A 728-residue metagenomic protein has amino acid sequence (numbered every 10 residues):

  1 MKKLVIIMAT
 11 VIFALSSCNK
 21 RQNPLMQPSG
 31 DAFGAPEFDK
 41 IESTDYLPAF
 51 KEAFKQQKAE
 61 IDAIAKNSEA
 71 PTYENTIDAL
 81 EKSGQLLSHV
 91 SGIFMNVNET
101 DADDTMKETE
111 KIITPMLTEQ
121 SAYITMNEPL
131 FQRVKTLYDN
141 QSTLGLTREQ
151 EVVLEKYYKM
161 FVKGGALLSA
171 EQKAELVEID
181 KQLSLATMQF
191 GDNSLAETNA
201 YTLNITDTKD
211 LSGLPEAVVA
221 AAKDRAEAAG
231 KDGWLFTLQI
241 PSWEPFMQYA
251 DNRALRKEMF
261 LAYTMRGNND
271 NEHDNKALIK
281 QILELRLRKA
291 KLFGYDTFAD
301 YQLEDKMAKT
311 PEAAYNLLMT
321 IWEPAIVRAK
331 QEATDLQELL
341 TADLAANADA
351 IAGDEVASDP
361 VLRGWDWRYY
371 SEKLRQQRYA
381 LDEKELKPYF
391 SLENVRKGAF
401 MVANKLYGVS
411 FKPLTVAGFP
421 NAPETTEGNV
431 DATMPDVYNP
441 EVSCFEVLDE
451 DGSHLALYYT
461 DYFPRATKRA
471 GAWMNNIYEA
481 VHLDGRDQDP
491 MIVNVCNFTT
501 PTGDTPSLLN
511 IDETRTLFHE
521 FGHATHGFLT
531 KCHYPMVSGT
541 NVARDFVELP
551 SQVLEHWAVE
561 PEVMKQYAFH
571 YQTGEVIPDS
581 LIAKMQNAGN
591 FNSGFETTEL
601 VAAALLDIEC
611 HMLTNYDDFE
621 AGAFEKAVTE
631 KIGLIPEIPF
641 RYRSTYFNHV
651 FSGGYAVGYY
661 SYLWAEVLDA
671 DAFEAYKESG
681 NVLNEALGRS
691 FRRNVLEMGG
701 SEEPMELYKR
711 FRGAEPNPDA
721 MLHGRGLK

Functional and structural regions predicted by a protein language model:
M1-L4: Positively charged n-region of N-terminal signal peptides that target proteins for export
I6-T10: Sec-dependent N-terminal signal peptides
L15-S17: C-terminal motif of bacterial Sec signal peptides marking the signal peptidase cleavage site
R21-I41, E52, Q376-Q377, N394 (+10 more regions): C-terminal, non-catalytic "cap/extension" segments appended to globular domains
R21-L214: N-terminal helix-rich structural modules
G30-D45, F94-I113, T136-E178, T237-A277 (+6 more regions): Short His/Asp/Glu-rich catalytic/ion-coordination signatures at enzyme active sites or charged loops
E149, V153, L185, D192 (+8 more regions): Active-site-proximal, well-structured secondary-structure segments within enzyme catalytic domains
T499-L517: Short pre-active-site segment immediately N-terminal to the catalytic Zn-binding motif
